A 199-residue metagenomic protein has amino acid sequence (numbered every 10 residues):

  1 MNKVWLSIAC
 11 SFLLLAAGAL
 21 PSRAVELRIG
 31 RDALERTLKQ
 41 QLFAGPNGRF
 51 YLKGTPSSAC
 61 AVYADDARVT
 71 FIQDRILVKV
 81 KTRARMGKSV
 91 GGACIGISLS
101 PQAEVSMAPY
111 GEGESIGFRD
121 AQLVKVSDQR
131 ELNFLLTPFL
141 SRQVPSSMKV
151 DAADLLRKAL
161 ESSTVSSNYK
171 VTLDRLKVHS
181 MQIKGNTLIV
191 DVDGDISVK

Functional and structural regions predicted by a protein language model:
M1-W5: Positively charged n-region of N-terminal signal peptides that target proteins for export
L6-A9, G30-D32: Short helix-onset patch at the extreme N-terminus, typifying the N->h transition of secretory signal peptides
S7-A17: Bacterial N-terminal signal peptides
A16-A24: Bacterial Sec-dependent signal peptides at the C-terminal "C-region" and cleavage site
R23-K199: Extracellular/lumenal and peripheral-membrane lipid-interaction modules
